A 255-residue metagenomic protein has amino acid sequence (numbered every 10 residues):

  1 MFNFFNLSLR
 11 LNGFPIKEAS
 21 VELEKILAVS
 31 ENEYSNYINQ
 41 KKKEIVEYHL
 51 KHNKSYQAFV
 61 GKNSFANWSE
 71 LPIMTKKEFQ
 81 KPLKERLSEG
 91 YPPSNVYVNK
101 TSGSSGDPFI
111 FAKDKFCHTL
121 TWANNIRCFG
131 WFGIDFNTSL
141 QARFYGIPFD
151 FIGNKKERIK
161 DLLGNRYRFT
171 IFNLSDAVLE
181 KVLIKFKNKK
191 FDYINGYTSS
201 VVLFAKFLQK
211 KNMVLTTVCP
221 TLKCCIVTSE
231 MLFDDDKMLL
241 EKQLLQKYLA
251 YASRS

Functional and structural regions predicted by a protein language model:
M1-K100, G106-S139, I147, I184 (+3 more regions): Nucleotide 5′-phosphate-binding alpha/beta core
T119, L140-V202: AMP-binding/adenylate-forming
R127-F129, E180-K181, L208-V214: A generic local structural motif
K155-I159, L208-K210, L240-K242: Short, glycine/charged-enriched secondary-structure capping and boundary segments
K187, S199-K210, S229-D234: Active-site periphery "cap/insert" segments of enzyme catalytic domains
V201-T221, L239: Adenylate-forming
L222-S255: Gly/Ser/Thr-rich phosphate-binding loop
